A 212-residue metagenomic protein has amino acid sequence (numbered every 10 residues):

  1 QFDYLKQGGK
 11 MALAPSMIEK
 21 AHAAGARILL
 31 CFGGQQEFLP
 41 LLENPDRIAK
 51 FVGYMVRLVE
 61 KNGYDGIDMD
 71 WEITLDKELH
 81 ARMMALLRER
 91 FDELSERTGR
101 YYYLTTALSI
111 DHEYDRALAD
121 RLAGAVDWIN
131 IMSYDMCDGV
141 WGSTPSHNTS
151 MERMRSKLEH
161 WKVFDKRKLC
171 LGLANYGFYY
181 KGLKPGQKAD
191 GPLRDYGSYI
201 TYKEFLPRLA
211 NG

Functional and structural regions predicted by a protein language model:
Q1-V59, S146-H147, K184: Glycan-recognition patch characteristic of GH18 chitinases/ENGases and related GlcNAc/peptidoglycan-binding proteins
F2-A12, I73-A210: Substrate-binding surface in catalytic domains of secreted glycosidases
A23-L29, V56, S198-G212: Append "and occasionally in soluble cytosolic enzymes with long acidic Gly/Pro-rich linkers
A26, D65, R167: Short coil/turn segments at beta-strand junctions that form active-site/ligand-binding loops
I28-C31, G66-D70, T105: Short beta-strand segments at enzyme active-site cores
P45-W71, L118-M136: Structural recognition of alpha->loop->beta junctions
